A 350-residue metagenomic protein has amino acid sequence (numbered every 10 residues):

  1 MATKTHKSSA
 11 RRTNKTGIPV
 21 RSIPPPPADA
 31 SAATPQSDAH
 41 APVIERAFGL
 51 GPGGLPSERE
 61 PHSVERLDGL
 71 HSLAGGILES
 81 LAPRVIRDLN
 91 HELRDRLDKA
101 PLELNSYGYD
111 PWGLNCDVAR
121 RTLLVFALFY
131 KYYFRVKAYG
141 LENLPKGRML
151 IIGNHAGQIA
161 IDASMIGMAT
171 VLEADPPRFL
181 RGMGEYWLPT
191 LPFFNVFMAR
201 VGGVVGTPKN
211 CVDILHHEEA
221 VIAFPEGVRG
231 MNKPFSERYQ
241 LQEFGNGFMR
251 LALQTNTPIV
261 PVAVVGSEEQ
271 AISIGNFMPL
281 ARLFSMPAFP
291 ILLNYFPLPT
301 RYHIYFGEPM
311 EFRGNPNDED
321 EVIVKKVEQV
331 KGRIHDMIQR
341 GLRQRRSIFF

Functional and structural regions predicted by a protein language model:
M1-Q36: N-terminal acidic, proline/glycine-rich, low-complexity intrinsically disordered segments
K4, K131-D320: Soluble catalytic domains of membrane acyltransferases
K15-V20, A41, Y295, G307: Low-complexity, intrinsically disordered short peptide segments enriched in small/polar/basic residues
P19, G76, L280-L283: Residue-level detector of alpha-helical transmembrane segments in integral membrane proteins
P25-A169, A174-L180, G184-K209, Q339-F350: Membrane-anchoring hydrophobic helices of lipid-metabolizing enzymes
P297-F350: C-terminal terminal-subdomain/extension
